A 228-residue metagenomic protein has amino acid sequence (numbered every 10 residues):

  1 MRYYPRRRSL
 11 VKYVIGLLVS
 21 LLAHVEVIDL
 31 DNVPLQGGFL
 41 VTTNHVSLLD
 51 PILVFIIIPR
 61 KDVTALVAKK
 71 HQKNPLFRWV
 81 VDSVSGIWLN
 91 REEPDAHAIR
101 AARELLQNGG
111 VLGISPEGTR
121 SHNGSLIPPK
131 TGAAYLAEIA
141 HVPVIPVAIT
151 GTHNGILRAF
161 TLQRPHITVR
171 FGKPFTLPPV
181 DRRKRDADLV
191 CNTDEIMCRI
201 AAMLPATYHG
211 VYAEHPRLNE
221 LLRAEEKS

Functional and structural regions predicted by a protein language model:
M1-R7, H97-S228: Non-catalytic C-terminal accessory region of glycerolipid acyltransferases and related lyso-lipid remodeling enzymes
Y4-A23, R78, D82: Short hydrophobic helices that act as membrane-entry/anchoring signals
V11, I15, P51, T64 (+4 more regions): A general structural signal for well-ordered alpha-helical segments in protein cores
V14-G16, S83-L89, P116-R120: Short, basic, glycine/proline-bearing loop/turn elements
S20, V33-E93, A101: Catalytic core of membrane glycerolipid acyltransferases/transacylases, capturing the structured, soluble-facing
S20-I28, T150-H153: Short gly/ser/thr-rich secondary-structure transition/capping motifs
V27, A65, G86-W88, V144 (+1 more regions): Conserved beta-strand scaffold positions in the cores of enzyme catalytic domains, especially in NTP/NDP-utilizing
L30, N44, A68, E92 (+3 more regions): Generic beta-structure capping elements
